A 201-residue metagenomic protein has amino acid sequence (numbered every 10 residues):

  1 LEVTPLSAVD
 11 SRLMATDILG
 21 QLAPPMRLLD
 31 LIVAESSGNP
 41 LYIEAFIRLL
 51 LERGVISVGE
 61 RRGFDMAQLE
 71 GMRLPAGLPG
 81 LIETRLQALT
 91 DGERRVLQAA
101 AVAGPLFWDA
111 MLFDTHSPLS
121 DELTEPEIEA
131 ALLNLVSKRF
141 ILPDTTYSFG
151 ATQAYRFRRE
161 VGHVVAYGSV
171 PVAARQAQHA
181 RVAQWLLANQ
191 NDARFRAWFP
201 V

Functional and structural regions predicted by a protein language model:
L1: A conserved switch/coupling segment of P-loop NTPase cores
T4-V201: Short secondary-structure boundary elements
